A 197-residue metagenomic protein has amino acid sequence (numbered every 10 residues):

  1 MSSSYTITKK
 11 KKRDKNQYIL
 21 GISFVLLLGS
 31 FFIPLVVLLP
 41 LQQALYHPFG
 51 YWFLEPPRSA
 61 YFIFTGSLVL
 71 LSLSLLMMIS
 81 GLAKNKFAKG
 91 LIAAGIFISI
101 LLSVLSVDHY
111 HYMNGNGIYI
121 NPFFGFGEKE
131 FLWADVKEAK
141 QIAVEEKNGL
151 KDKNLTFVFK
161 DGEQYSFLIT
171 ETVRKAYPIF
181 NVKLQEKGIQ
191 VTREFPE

Functional and structural regions predicted by a protein language model:
M1-K84: N-terminal membrane-targeting/pre-transmembrane regions
I22-F24, S80-I92, F126-E138, F180: Short charge-dense sequence patches
K84-Y112: Internal/C-terminal transmembrane anchor helices
D108-F126: Alpha-helical transmembrane signal-anchor/signal-peptide segments
N116, E128, K187-I189: A generic structural signal for ordered secondary structure
N121-T172: Non-transmembrane, membrane-adjacent beta-strand/coil modules in membrane-associated proteins and peripheral
F157-E197: A membrane-cytosol interface segment of integral membrane proteins
